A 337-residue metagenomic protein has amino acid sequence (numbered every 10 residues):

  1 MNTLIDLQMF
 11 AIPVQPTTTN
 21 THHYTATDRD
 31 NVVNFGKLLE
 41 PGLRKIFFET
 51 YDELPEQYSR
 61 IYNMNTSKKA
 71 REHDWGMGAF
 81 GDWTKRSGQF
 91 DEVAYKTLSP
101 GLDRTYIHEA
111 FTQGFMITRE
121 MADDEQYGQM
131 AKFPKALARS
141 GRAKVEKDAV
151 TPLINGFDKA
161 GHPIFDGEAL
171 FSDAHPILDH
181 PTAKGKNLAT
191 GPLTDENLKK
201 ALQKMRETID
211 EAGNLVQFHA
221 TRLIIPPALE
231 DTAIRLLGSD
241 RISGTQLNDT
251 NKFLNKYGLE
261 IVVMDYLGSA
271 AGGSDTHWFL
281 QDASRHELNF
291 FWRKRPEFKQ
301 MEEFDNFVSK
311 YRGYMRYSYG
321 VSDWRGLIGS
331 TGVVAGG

Functional and structural regions predicted by a protein language model:
M1-I61: Extreme N-terminal leader/anchor segments
L4-D30, F171-D210, Q217-R222, A228-G337: Sequence/fold signature of self-assembling virion shell proteins
T27-F35, N65-D74, D91-Y95, R104 (+2 more regions): Short low-complexity stretches enriched in small and charged residues
F48-F111: Assembly/oligomerization interface modules of large self-assembling protein complexes
D103-A160, L223, Y311-G313: Long, contiguous amphipathic alpha-helices that act as assembly "spine/axial" helices in icosahedral shell and virion
R104, E109, R119-E120, E168-A169 (+3 more regions): Flexible, active-site-adjacent loop/turn segments at secondary-structure boundaries
V145-K184: Glycine-rich, mobile lid/loop segments that gate access to catalytic sites or pores
I154-D158, E211-V216: Surface-exposed acidic, glycine-flexible loop patches that form ligand/cofactor-binding and adhesion interfaces
